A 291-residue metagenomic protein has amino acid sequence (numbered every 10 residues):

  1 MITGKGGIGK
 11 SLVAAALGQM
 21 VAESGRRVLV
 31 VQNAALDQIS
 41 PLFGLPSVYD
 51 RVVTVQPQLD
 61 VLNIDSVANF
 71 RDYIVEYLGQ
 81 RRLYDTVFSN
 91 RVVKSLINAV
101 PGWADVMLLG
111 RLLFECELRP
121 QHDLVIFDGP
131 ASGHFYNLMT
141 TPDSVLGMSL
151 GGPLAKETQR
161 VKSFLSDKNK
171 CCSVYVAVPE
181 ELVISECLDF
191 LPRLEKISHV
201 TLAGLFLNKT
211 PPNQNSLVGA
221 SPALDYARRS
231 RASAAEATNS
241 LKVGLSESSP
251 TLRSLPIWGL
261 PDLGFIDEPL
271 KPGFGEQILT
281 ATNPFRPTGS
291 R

Functional and structural regions predicted by a protein language model:
T3-I64, M139-P142: Walker A/P-loop NTP-binding active-site region of P-loop NTPases, recognizing the glycine-rich GxxxxGKT/S
Q19, E23, F114, P192: Short, well-ordered alpha-helices that flank and scaffold nucleotide-derived cofactor binding pockets
V30, L124, G204: Hydrophobic "anchor" residues on beta-strands that sit immediately upstream of conserved functional sites
L36-R81, G110, C116-L124, S144 (+1 more regions): Phosphate-binding loop that captures ATP/GTP phosphates
D37-L42, N69-D72, G133-L138, I184-S185 (+2 more regions): Switch/connector loops and helix/strand junctions flanking conserved nucleotide-binding motifs in nucleotide-processing
G44-V48, L78, T141-V145, L191 (+2 more regions): Short secondary-structure boundary/capping segments
L83-L182, E186-D189: Phosphate/Mg2+-binding loops and adjacent switch elements in nucleotide/diphosphate-handling enzyme cores
S166, K170, V178-R291: C-terminal lobe/tail of nucleotide-utilizing enzymes
